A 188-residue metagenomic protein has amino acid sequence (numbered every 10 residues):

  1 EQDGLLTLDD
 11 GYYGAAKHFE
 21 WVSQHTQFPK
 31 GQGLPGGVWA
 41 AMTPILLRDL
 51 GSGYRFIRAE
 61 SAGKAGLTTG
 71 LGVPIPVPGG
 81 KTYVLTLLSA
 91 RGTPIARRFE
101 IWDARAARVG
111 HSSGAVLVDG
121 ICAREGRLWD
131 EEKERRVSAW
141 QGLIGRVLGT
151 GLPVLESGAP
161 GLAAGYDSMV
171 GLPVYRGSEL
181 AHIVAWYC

Functional and structural regions predicted by a protein language model:
E1, D10, S89, D103-R105 (+1 more regions): Residue-level signal for short segments within beta-strands and strand-turn junctions of well-structured beta-sheet
D3-Y54, V109-P160: Regulatory sensory and allosteric helical modules in signal-transduction proteins and certain transcription factors
A40, V77-P78, G149, R176: Structural motif
A59, G63-G66, T82-Y83, A163-G165 (+1 more regions): Per-ARNT-Sim (PAS) sensory domains and their PAS-associated C-terminal
A59, G72, V84, R98 (+2 more regions): Short hydrophobic/aromatic beta-strand element in the GNAT-like acyltransferase core that lines or flanks the acyl-donor
T69-P76, D167-Y175: A short, aliphatic-rich beta-strand micro-motif
V73, K81-S89, S178-C188: Sensory beta-strand/linker motifs that couple input domains to effectors
P76, L87-A107, V118-I121, E125-L128: Surface-exposed beta-loop interaction hotspot
